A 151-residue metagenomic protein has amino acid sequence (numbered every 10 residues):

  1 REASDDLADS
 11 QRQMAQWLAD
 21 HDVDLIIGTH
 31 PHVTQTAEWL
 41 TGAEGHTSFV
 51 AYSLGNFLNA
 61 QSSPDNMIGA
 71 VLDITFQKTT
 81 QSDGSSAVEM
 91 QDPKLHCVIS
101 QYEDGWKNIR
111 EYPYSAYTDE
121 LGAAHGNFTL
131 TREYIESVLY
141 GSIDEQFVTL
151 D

Functional and structural regions predicted by a protein language model:
R1-D6: Short acidic, glycine-rich surface-loop motifs adjacent to enzyme active sites
D9-A70: Conserved beta-sheet core of the metallophosphoesterase superfamily
P64-D151: A short C-terminal boundary segment appended to hydrolase-like catalytic domains
